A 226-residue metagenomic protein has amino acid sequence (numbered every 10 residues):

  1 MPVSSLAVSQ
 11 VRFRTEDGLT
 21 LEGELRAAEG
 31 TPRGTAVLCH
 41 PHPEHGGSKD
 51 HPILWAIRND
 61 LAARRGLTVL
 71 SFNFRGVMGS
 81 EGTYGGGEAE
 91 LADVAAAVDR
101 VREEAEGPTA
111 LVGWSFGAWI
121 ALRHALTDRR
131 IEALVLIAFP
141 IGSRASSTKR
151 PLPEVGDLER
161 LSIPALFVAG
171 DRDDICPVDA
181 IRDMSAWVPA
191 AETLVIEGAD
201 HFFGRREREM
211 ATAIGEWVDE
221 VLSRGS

Functional and structural regions predicted by a protein language model:
L19-A105, E154: Serine-hydrolase catalytic machinery in alpha/beta-hydrolase-like enzymes
G82, A199-A211: Catalytic histidine-centered segment of alpha/beta-hydrolase-like enzymes
V94-R160: Primarily recognizes the serine-hydrolase "nucleophile elbow" in alpha/beta-hydrolase and SGNH/GDSL folds
S143, D171-C176, H201-F202: Acidic catalytic loop of the alpha/beta-hydrolase fold
R160-S162, F167-A169, D173: Short beta-strand/loop motif that positions the catalytic acidic residue of the alpha/beta-hydrolase fold
D171-A191: Conserved loop-alpha-helix segment in the C-terminal half of the alpha/beta-hydrolase fold that carries the catalytic
A186-F202: Catalytic histidine neighborhood in serine/cysteine hydrolases with alpha/beta-hydrolase-type architecture
E207-S226: Catalytic active-site module of serine/aspartate enzymes centered on a nucleophile-bearing elbow/loop
